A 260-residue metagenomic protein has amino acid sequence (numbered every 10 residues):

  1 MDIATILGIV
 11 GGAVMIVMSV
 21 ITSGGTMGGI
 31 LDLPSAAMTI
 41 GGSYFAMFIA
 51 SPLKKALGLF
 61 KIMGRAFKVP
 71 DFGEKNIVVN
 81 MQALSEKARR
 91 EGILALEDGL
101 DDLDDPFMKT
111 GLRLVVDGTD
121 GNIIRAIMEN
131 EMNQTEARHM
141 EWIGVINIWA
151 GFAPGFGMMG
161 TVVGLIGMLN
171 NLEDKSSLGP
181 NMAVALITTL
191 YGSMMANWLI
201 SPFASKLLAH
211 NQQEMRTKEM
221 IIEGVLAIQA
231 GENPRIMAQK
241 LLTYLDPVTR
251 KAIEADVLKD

Functional and structural regions predicted by a protein language model:
M1-L7: Membrane-entry signal-anchor segments at the cytosolic-membrane interface, especially the N-terminal signal anchor
A4, M15-I143, E214-D260: Large intracellular
L7-V10, V14-M27, E131-H210: Helix-termination/interfacial motifs at the ends of transmembrane alpha-helices
